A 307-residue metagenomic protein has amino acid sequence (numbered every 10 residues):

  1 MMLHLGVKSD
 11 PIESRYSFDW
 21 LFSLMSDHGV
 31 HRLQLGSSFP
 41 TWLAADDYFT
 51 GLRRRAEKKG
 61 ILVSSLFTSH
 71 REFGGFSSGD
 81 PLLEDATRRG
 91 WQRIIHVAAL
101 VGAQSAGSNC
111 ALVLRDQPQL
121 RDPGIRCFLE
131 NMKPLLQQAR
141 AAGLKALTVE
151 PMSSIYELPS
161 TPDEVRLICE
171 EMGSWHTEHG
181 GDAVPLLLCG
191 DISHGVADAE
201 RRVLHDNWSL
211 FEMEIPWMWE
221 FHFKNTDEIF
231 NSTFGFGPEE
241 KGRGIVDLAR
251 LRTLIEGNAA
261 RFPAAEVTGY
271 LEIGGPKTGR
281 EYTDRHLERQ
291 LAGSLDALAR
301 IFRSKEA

Functional and structural regions predicted by a protein language model:
M1-A103, D182-C189, R285-A307: N-terminal pre-domain/capping segments
M2-L3, F18-G29, P159-P162, R166-L186 (+1 more regions): Histidine-acidic metal/acid-base catalytic patches
K8-I12, G36-P40, T68-R71, A111-V113 (+4 more regions): Active-site beta-loop-alpha junctions enriched in small/polar residues
F22-D27, S65-T68, S105-N109, L136-R140 (+1 more regions): Short hydrophobic/aromatic-rich motifs at helix boundaries and adjacent loops
Q34, S65, G107, T148 (+3 more regions): Conserved beta-strand positions in the central sheet of alpha/beta enzyme cores
L43-D47, H70-R89, A111-G124, S232-G242 (+1 more regions): Surface-exposed, active-site-proximal loop segments in enzymatic domains
L52-R71, C127-R140, C169-W175, V246-G257: Alpha-helix-loop-beta-strand connector modules within alpha/beta enzyme cores
K58, S77-L187, R289: Active-site acidic/histidine proton-transfer and metal-coordination neighborhood in alpha/beta enzyme cores
